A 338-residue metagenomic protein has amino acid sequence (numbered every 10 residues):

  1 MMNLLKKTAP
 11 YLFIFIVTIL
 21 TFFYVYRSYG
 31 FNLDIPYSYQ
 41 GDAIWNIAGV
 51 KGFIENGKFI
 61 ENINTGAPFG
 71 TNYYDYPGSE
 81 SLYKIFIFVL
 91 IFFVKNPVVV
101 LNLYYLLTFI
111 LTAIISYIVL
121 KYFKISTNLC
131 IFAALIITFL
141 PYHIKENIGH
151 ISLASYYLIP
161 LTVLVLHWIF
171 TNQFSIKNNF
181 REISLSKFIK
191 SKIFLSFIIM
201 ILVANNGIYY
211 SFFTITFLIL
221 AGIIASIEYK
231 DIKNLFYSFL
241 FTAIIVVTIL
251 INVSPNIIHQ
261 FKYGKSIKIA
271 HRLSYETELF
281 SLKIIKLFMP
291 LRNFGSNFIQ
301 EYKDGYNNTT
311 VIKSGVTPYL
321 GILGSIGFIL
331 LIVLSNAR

Functional and structural regions predicted by a protein language model:
M1-Y29, F236-I245, V333-R338: Start-transfer (signal-anchor) and selected internal transmembrane alpha helices of multi-pass inner/ER membrane
A9-T18, K192, I198-I199, D231-I257 (+1 more regions): Hydrophobic alpha-helical membrane-interfacial segments at the cytosolic entry of transmembrane helices
T18-T112, L140-Y156, E278-S281, I285-S314: Membrane-interface coil-to-helix junctions
T21, L103-F123, T127-S226, T242 (+1 more regions): Membrane-embedded helix bundles of polyisoprenyl
Y26-I35, E146-I151, S254-I269, R338: Juxtamembrane/interface segments at transmembrane-helix termini
K121-I125, E228-F236, N336-R338: Membrane-interface helix-boundary motifs at transmembrane edges
G207, F241-S274, E278-K303: Membrane-lumen/periplasm interface segments of specific transmembrane helices in polyprenyl phosphate-linked
I223, L320-R338: Hydrophobic, aromatic-rich transmembrane alpha-helices and their immediate juxtamembrane boundary segments
